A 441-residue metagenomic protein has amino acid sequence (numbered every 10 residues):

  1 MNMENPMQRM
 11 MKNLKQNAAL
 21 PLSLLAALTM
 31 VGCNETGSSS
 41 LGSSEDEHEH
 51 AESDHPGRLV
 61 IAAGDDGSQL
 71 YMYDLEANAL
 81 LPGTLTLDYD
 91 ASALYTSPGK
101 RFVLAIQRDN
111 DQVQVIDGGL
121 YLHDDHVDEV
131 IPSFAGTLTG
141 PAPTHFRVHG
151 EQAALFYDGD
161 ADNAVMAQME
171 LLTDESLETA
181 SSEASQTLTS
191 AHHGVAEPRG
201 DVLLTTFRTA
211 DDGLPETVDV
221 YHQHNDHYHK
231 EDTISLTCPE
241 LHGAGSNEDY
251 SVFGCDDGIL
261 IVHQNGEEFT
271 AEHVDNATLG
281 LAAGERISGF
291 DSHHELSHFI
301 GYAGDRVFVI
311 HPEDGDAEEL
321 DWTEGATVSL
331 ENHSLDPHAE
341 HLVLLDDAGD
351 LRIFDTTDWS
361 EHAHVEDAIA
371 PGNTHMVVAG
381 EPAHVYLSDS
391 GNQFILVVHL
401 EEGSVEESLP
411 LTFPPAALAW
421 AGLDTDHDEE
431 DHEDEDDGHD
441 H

Functional and structural regions predicted by a protein language model:
T29-G32: C-terminal motif of bacterial Sec signal peptides marking the signal peptidase cleavage site
N34-G37: Bacterial signal peptide processing site
E47-H50, D88-R101, A135-E151, Q186-G200 (+5 more regions): Repeated scaffold domains used in trafficking and secretory/extracellular systems, primarily beta-propellers
D66-V165: Post-signal peptide N-terminal segment of secreted/secretory-pathway proteins
A79-T86, D124-L138, L177-L188, H227-S235 (+4 more regions): A short beta-strand motif characteristic of beta-propeller blades
H123-F253: Long, acidic/polar, low-complexity amphipathic helices and coiled-coil-like
D201-H333: Acidic, serine/threonine- and glycine-rich low-complexity intrinsically disordered segments that serve as flexible
S390-L396, E401-D431, D440-H441: Blade-level signature of beta-propeller repeat domains, shared across WD40, Kelch, NHL, RCC1 and BNR/Asp-box propellers
